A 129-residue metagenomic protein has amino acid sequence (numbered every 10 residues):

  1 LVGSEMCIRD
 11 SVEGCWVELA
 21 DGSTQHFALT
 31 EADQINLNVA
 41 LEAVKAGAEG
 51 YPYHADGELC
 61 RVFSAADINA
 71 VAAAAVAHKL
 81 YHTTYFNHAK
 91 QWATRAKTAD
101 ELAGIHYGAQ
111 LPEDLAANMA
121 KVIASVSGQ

Functional and structural regions predicted by a protein language model:
S4-Q129: A preference for well-ordered globular domain cores that mediate specific macromolecular interactions or catalysis
